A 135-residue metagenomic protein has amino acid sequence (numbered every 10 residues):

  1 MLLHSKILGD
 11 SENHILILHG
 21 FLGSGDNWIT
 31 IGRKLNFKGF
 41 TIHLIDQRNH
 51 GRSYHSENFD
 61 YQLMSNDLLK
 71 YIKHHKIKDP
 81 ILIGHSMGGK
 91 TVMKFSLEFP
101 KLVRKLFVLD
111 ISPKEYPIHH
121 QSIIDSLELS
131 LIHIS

Functional and structural regions predicted by a protein language model:
M1-I7: A short loop-to-beta-strand scaffold at the N-terminal edge of the catalytic core in hydrolase folds
I7-Y54: Conserved HGGG/HGGXW glycine-rich cap/lid loop of the alpha/beta-hydrolase fold
H19-D26, Q47-H50, N58-F59, L82-K94: Short, conserved structural micro-motifs that define repeat-unit consensus positions and nucleotide-binding loops
I29, L69, M93-L97: Short, hydrophobic alpha-helix immediately C-terminal to the catalytic nucleophile
F37, H43-I83: Active-site loop/oxyanion-hole signature of alpha/beta-hydrolase fold enzymes
H55-E57, P117-Q121: Short aromatic-enriched loop/helix-cap "lid" or pocket-rim segments at secondary-structure transitions that line
K78-P117: Conserved hydrolase catalytic core segment
I132-I134: Conserved small/polar residues in nucleotide/adenosyl-binding loops
